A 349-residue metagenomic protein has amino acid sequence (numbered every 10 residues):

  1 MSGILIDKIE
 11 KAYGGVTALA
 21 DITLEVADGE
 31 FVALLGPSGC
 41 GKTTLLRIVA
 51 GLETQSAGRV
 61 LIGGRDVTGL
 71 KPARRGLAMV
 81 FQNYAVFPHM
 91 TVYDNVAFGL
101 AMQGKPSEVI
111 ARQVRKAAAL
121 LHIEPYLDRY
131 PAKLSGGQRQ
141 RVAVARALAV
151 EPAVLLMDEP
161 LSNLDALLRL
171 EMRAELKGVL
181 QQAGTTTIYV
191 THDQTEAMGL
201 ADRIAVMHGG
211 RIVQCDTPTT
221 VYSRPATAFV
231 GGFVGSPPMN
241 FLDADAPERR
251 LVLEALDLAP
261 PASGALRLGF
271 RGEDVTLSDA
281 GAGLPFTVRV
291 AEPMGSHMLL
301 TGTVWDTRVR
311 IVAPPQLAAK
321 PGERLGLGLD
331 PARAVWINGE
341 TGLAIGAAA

Functional and structural regions predicted by a protein language model:
F31, L70-F229: ABC ATPase nucleotide-binding domains
L35-P37: The feature captures the beta-strand-to-loop junction immediately N-terminal to the Walker
T43-L46, V142: ABC ATPase nucleotide-binding domain helices that frame the ATP-binding cleft
A50: Helix-to-loop junction immediately C-terminal to a conserved catalytic motif
G58-D66: Conserved ABC transporter NBD signature motif
A226-R289, M298-A319, L343, A347-A349: ATPase nucleotide-binding modules
